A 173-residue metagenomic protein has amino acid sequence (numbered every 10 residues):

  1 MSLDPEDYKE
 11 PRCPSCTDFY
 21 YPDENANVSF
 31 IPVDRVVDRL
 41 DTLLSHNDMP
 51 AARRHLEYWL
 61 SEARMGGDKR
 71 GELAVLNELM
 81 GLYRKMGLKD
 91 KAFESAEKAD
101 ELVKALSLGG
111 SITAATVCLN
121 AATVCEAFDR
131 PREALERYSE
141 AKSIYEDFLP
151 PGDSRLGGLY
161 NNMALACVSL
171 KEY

Functional and structural regions predicted by a protein language model:
M1-E24: Intrinsically disordered, low-complexity regulatory regions that flank or link repeat-based scaffolds
F19-R35, G66: TPR-adjacent "capping" and linker segments in tetratricopeptide-repeat scaffold/adaptor proteins
A26-N27, M65-D68, A105-G109, D147-P151: Short coil/turn linkers that connect adjacent helices within long alpha-helical scaffolds, especially alpha-solenoid
D34-S45, G71-K85, I112-A127, S154-S169: Conserved alpha-helical positions within TPR/SEL1-like repeat arrays
L60-E62, D100-A105, K142-D147: Amphipathic alpha-helical segments of tetratricopeptide repeats
